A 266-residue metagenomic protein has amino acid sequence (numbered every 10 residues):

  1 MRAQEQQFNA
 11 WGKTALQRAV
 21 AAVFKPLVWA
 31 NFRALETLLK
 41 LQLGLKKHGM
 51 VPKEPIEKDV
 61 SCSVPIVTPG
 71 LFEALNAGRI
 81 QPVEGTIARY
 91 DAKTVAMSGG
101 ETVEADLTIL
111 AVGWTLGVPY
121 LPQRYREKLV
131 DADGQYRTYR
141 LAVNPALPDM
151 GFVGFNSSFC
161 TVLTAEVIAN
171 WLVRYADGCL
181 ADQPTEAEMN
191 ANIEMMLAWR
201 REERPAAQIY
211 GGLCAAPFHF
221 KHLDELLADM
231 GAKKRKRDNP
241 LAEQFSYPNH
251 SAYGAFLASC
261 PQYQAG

Functional and structural regions predicted by a protein language model:
M1, V103-T108, R140-L141: Short, structured secondary-structure boundary patches
M1-G44, F220: N-terminal FAD cofactor-binding segment of flavoenzymes
M1-T14, D149-G266: C-terminal, flexible cofactor-proximal segment of oxidoreductases
N9-A19, A105-V118, V167: Charged, low-complexity, helix/coiled-coil-prone segments
W29-A34, I66, G70, T164-V167 (+1 more regions): Generic recognition of short, well-ordered alpha-helical interface segments
L41-L45, L141-P145, E194-L197: Short hydrophobic/aromatic-rich motifs at helix boundaries and adjacent loops
G44-A92, A96-P122, E203-G266: C-terminal catalytic lobe of FAD-dependent flavoproteins
A111-C179: Glycine/threonine-rich phosphate-binding loop and adjacent beta-strand/alpha-helix elements that clamp
